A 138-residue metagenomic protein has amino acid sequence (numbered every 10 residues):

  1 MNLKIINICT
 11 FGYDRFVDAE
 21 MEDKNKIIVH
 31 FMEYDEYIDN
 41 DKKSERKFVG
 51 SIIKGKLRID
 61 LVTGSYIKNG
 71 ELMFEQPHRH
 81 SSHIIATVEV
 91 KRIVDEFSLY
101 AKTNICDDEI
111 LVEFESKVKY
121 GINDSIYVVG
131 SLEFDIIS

Functional and structural regions predicted by a protein language model:
M1-D14, F74-E96, S125-V128: Structural detector for short beta-strands of small beta-barrel domains
F11-Y13, K47, D60-N69, R92-I93 (+2 more regions): Single-stranded nucleic-acid-binding OB-fold domains
V17-N69: Acidic (E/D-rich), amphipathic helical modules within compact regulatory domains
K24-R46, N104-I122, V128-F134: Beta-strand/loop nucleic-acid-binding surfaces
F48, Y66-N69, H78, E113 (+1 more regions): A structural signal for the main folded, soluble domain(s) of proteins
K56-I84, G130-S138: OB-fold/S1-family single-stranded nucleic acid-binding modules
S81-K119: Glycine- and charge-enriched low-complexity intrinsically disordered segments
